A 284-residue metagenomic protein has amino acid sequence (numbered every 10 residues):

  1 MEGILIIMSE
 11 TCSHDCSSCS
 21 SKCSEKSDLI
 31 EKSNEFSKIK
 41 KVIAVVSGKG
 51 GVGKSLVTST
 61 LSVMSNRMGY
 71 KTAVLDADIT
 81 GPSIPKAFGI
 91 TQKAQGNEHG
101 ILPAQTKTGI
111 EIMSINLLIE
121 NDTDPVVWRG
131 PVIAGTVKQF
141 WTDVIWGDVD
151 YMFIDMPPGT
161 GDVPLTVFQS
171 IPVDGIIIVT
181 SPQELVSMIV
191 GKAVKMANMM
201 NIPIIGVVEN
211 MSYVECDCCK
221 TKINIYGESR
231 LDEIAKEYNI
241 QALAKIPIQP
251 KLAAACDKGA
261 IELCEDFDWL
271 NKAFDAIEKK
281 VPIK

Functional and structural regions predicted by a protein language model:
M1-I7: Short, Lys/Arg-enriched N-terminal segments with co-localized hydrophobic residues within the first ~10-30 amino acids
I7-L29, V194-K284: C-terminal lobe/tail of nucleotide-utilizing enzymes
N34-K40: Phosphate-binding P-loop
K41-I79, V194: Walker A/P-loop phosphate-binding motif and the immediately C-terminal alpha-helix
K71-T72, A77-D122, A134: Phosphate-binding loop that captures ATP/GTP phosphates
M113, V137, M156, Q169 (+1 more regions): Glycine-rich phosphate-binding loops of nucleotide-dependent enzymes
I119-V167: Phosphate-binding/switch loop-helix module in NTP-utilizing enzymes
P164-E184: Inter-motif core of Ras-like GTPase G domains
